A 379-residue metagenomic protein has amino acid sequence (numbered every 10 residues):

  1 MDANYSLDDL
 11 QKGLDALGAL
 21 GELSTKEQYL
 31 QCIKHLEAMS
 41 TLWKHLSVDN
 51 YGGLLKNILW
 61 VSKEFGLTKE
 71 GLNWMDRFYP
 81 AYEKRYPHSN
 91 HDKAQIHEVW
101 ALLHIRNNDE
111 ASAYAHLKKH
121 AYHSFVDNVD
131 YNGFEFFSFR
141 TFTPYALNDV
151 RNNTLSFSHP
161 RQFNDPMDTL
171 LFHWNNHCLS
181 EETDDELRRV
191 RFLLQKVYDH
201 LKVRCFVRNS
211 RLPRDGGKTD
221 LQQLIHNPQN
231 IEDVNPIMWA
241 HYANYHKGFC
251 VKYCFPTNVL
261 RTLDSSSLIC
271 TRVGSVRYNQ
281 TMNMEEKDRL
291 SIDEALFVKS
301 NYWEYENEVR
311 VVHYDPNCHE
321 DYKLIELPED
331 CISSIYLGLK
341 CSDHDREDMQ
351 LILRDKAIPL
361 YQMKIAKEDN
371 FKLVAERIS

Functional and structural regions predicted by a protein language model:
M1-A3: Long, contiguous interaction/recruitment modules in multidomain scaffold/adaptor proteins
S6-K12, C32, S47, Y51 (+2 more regions): Residues that mark the junctions of alpha-helical repeat units in TPR/alpha-solenoid scaffolds
L10-L14, G18, G52, K56 (+2 more regions): TPR/TPR-like alpha-solenoid signature
A19-E22, V61, L103: Residue-level signature for tetratricopeptide repeat
A19-Q28, L42-V48, Y86: Charged, low-complexity interaction regions
S24-A38, G66-P80, S112, H116: Helix-turn-helix repeat elements of alpha-solenoid scaffolds
L36-W43, M75-F78, Y82-Y86, H123-F125: Alpha-helical junction/boundary sensor with strong preference for TPR arrays
N57, E64-G66, E70, E83-S89 (+1 more regions): Partner-binding and oligomerization surfaces adjacent to conserved cores of proteins that assemble macromolecular
